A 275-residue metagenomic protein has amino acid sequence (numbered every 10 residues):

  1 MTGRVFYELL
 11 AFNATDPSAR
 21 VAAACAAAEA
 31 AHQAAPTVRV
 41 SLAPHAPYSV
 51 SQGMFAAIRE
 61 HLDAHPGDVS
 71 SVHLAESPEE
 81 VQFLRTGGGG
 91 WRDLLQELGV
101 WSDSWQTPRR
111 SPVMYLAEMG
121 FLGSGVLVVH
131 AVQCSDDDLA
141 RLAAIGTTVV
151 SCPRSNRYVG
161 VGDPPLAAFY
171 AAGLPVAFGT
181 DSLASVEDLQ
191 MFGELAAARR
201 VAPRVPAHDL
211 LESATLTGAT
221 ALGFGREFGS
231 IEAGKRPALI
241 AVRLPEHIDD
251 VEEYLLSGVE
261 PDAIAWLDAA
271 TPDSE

Functional and structural regions predicted by a protein language model:
M1-G3, A19-V21, T86-G87, P164-A168 (+2 more regions): Short low-complexity, flexible loop/linker segments enriched in glycine and/or proline with clustered acidic
M1-S124: Metal-coordinating catalytic core of metallo-dependent amide/deamination hydrolases
M1-T2, P36-T37, P66, L122-S124 (+4 more regions): Short coil/turn connectors at secondary-structure junctions
F12-R20, Y158-D163, E187-L189, V251-E252: Short, charged, surface-exposed secondary-structure boundary motifs
P47-G53, P108, P112, A117-S230 (+1 more regions): Active-site-adjacent C-terminal substructures of enzyme catalytic domains
T220, R236-E275: C-terminal cap of metal-dependent C-N hydrolases
E232-G234: Cytochrome P450 C-terminal beta-domain/meander region
